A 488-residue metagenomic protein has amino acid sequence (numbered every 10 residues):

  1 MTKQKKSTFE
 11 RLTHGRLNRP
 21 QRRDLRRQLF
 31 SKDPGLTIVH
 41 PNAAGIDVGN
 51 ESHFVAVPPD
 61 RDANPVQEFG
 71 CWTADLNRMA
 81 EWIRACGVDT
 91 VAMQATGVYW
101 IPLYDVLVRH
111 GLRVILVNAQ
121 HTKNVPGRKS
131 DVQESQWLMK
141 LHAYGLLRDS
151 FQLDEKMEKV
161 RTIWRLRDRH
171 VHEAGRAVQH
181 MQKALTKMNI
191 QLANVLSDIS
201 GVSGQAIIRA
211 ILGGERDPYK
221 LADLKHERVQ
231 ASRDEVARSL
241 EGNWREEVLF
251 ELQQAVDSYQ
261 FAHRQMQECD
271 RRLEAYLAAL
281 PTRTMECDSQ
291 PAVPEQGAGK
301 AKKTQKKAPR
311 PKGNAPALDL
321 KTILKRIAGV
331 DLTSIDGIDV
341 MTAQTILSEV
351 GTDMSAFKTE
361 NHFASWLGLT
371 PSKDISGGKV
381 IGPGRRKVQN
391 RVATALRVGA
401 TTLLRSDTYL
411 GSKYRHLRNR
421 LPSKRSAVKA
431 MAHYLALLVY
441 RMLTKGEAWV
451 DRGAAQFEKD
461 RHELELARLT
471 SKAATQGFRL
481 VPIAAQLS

Functional and structural regions predicted by a protein language model:
M1-S488: A detector of single, family-specific signature residues that are central to catalytic or substrate-handling motifs
